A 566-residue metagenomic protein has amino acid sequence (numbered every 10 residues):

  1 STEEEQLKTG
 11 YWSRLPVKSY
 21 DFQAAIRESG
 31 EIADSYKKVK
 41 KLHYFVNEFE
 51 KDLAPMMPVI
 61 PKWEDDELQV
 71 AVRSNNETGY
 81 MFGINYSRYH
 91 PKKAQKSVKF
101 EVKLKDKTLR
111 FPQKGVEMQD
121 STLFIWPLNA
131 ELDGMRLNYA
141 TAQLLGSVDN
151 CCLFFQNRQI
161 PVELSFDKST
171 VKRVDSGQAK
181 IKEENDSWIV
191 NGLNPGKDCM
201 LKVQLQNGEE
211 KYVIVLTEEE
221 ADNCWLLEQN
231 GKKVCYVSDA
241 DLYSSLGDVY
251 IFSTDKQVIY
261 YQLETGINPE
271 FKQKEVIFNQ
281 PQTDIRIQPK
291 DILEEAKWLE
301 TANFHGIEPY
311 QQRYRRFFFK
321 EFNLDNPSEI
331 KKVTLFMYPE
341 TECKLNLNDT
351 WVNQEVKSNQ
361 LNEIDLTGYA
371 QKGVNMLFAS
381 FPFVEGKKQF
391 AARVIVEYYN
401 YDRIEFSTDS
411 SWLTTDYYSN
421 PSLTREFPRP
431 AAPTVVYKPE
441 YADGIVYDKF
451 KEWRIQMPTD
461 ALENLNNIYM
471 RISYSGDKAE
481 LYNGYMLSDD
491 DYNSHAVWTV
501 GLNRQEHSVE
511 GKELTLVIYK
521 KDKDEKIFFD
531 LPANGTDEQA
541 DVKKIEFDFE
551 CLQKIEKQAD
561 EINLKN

Functional and structural regions predicted by a protein language model:
S1-W12, N75, S87-H90: Catalytic-core region of carbohydrate-active enzymes that cleave or remodel glycosidic bonds
E4-S29: Aromatic- and acidic-residue-enriched carbohydrate-binding clefts of CAZyme catalytic domains
Q23, S29-R316, K320-Y338, W351-Q354 (+1 more regions): Non-catalytic C-terminal accessory domains or segments of carbohydrate-active enzymes
Q371-K372, E510: Surface-exposed loops/turns
F378-S380, V517: Extracellular recognition modules
